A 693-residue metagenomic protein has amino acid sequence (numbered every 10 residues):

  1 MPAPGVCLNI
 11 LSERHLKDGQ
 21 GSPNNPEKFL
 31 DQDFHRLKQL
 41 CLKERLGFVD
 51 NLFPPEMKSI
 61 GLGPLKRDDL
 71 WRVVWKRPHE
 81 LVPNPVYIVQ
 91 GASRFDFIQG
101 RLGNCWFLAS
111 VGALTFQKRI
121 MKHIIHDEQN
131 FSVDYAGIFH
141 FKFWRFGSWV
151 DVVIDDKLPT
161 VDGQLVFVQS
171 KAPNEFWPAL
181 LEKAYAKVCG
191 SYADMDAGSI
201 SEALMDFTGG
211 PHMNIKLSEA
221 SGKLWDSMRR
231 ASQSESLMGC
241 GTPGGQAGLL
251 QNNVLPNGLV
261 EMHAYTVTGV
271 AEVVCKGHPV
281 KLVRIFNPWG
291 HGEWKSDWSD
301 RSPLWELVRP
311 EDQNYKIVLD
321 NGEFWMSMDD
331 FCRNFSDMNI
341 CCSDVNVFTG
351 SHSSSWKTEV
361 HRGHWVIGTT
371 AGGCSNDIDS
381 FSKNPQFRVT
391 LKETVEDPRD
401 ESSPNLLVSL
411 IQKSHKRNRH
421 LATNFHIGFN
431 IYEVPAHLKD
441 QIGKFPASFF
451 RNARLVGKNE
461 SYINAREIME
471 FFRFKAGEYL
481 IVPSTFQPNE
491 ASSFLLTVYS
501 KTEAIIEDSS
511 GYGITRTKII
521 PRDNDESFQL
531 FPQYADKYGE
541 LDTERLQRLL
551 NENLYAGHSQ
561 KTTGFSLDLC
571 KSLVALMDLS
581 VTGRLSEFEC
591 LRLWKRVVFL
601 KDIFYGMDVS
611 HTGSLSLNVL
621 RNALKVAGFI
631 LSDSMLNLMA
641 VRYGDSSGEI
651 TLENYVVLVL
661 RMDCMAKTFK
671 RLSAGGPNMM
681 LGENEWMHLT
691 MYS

Functional and structural regions predicted by a protein language model:
M1-D602, G606-V609, L617-R621, K625-N637 (+2 more regions): Structured alpha-helical subdomains that flank or immediately precede key functional sites
T612: A contiguous pocket-lining binding segment that forms or flanks enzyme active sites
